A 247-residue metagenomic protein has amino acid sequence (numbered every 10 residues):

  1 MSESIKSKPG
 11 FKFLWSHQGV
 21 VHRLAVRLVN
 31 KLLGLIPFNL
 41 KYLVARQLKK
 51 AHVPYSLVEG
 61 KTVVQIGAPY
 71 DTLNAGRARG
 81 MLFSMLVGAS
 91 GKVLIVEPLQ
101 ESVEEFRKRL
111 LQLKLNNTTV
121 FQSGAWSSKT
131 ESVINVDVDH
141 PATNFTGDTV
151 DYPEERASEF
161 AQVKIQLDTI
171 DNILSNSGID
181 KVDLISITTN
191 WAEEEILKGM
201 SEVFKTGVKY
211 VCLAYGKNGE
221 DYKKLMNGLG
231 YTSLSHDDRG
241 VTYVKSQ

Functional and structural regions predicted by a protein language model:
M1-Q247: Phosphate/nucleotide-binding beta-alpha loop and adjacent structural elements of enzyme active sites
